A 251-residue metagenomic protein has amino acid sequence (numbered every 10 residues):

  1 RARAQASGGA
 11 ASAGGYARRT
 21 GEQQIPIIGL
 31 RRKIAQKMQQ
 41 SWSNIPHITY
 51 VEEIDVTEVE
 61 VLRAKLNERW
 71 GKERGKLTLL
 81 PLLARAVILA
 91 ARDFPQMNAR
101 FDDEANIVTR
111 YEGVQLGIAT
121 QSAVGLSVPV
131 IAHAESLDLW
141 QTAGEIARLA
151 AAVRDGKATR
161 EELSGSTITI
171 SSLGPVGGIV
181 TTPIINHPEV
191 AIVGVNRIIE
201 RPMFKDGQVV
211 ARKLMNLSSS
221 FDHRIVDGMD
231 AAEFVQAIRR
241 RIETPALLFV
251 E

Functional and structural regions predicted by a protein language model:
R1-E251: C-terminal catalytic/motor cores of large multi-domain enzyme assemblies
